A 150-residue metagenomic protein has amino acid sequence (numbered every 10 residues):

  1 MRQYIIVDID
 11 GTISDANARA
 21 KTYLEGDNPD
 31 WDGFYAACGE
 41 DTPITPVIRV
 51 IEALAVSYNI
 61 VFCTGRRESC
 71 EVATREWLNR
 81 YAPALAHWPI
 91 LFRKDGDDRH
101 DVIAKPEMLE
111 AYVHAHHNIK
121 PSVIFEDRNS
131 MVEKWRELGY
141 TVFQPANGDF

Functional and structural regions predicted by a protein language model:
M1-R2, F150: Short intrinsically disordered terminal tails
R2-R99: Alpha-helical substrate-recognition element adjacent to the catalytic core
I44-L54, V102-M108, N129-G139: Noncatalytic linker/hinge segments flanking ATPase motor cores
T74-P83, E107-M108, Y112, K134-G139: Short, aromatic/basic amphipathic alpha-helical patches
A82-H87, V113-P121: Intrinsically disordered, low-complexity coil segments
R99-H117: Donor nucleotide-activated moiety binding/catalytic core segment of transferases that use nucleotide-activated donors
L109, I119-F150: Acidic, Mg2+-coordinating phosphoryl-transfer loop and its flanking beta/alpha structural elements, shared across
